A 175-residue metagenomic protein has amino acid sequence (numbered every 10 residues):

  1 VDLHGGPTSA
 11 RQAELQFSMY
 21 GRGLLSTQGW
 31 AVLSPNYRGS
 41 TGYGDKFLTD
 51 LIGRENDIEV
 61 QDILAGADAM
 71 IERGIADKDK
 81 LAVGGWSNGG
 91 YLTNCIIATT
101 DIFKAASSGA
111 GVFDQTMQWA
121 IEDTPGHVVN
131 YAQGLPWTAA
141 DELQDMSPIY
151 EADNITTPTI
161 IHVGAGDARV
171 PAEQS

Functional and structural regions predicted by a protein language model:
V1-S175: Serine-hydrolase catalytic core recognition
